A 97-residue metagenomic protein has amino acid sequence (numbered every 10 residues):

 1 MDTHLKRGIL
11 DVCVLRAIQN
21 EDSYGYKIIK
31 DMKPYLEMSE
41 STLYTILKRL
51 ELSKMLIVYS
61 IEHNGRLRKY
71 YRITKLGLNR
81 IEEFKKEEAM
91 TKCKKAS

Functional and structural regions predicted by a protein language model:
D2-T42: N-terminal helix-turn-helix DNA-binding core of bacterial DNA-binding proteins
Y44-R49: Short, hydrophobic-biased segments on the C-terminal half of alpha helices that form "recognition helices"
L50-E51, N79: Short alpha-helical
S53-L67, R72: Beta-hairpin "wing" of winged helix-turn-helix
I73-L78: Accessory beta->alpha helical hairpin/"wing" motif in late/C-terminal subdomains of nucleic-acid enzymes
N79-S97: Amphipathic alpha-helical dimerization/coiled-coil segments that flank or bridge DNA-binding/regulatory modules
